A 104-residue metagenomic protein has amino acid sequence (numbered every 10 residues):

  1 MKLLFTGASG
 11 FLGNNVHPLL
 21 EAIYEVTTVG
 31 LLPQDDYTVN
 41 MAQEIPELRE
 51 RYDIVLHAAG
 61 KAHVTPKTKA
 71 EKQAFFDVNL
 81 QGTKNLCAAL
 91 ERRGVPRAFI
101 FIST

Functional and structural regions predicted by a protein language model:
K2, E25-V26, R97-A98: Residues at the starts of beta-strands that form the adenosine-phosphate
L3-A22: N-terminal Rossmann NAD(P)H-binding glycine-rich loop of SDR-like oxidoreductase domains
T6, V29, V55-K61, F99-T104: SDR active-site strand-loop-helix element
G13, D36, V64-T65: Glycine/Thr-rich phosphate-binding loops of Rossmann-like dinucleotide-binding domains
T27-I45: Adenosine-cofactor binding site in Rossmann-like domains, unifying the SAM/SAH pocket of S-adenosylmethionine-dependent
M41-V78: NAD(P)H-binding glycine-rich loop region in Rossmannoid oxidoreductase-like domains and their noncatalytic homologs
Q73, D77-K84, R97: Conserved internal alpha-helix in NAD(P)-dependent oxidoreductase domains
K84-T104: Conserved Rossmann-fold NAD(P)-dependent oxidoreductase catalytic core, especially the SDR/UDP-sugar
